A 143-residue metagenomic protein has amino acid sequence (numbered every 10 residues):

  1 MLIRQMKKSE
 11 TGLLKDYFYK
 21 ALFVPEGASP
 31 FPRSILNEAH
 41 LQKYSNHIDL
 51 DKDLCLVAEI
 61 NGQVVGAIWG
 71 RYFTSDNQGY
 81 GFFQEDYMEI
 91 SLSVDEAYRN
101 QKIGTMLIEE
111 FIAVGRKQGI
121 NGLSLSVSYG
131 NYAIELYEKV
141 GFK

Functional and structural regions predicted by a protein language model:
L2-D16: A short beta-loop-alpha structural element at the N-terminal edge of CoA-dependent acyl/N-acetyltransferase catalytic
L22-Y44: Conserved GNAT-fold acetyl-CoA-binding loop/helix
K43-V57: A short helix-loop-beta-strand connector motif used in the catalytic cores of GNAT acetyltransferases and, in some
V57, Q63-Y72: Conserved beta-strand in the GNAT
T74-F83: A short, polar/charged loop-to-alpha-helix boundary motif
E89-N100: A short, internal acetyl-CoA/4′-phosphopantetheine-binding micro-motif in the GNAT/acyltransferase core
N100-A113, K117, E138-K139: Conserved acetyl-CoA-binding loop-helix of GNAT-fold acetyltransferases
G115-S128: Conserved GNAT acetyl-CoA-binding A-motif
